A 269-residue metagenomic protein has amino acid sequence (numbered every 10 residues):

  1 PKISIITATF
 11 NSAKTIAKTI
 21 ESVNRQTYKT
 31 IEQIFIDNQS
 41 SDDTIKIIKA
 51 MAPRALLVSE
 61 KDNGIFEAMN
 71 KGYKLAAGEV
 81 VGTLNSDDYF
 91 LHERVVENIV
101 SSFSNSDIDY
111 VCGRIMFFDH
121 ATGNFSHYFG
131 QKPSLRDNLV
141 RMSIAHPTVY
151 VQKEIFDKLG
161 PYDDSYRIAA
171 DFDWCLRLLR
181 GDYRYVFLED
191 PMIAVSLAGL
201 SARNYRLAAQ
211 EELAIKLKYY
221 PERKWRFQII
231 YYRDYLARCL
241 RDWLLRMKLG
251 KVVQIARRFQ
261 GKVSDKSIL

Functional and structural regions predicted by a protein language model:
P1-N204: Nucleotide-sugar donor-binding/catalytic module of glycosyltransferases that assemble extracellular/cell-envelope
F187-L188, Y205-Q210, L245-G250: Short, structured secondary-structure boundary patches
P191, V195, A202-F227: Catalytic core of nucleotide-sugar-dependent glycosyltransferases
Y220-L269: Membrane-proximal basic amphipathic "stem/tether" segments
